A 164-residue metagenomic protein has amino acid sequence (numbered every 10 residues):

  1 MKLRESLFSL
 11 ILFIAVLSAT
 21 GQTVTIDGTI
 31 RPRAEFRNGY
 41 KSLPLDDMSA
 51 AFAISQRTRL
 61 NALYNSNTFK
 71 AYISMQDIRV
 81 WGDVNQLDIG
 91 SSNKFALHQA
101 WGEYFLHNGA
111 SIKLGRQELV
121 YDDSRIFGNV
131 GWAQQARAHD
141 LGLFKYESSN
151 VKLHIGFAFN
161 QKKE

Functional and structural regions predicted by a protein language model:
M1-F8: Bacterial N-terminal signal peptides that target proteins for export
K2, A133-Q134, K145: A general structural signal for short secondary-structure junctions and capping/turn motifs
F8-L10, R37-G39, D122: A periodicity- and composition-biased signal for non-globular, repetitive helical segments
I11-T20: Hydrophobic h-region of N-terminal signal peptides that target proteins for export in Gram-negative bacteria
A19-L119, H139-S148, K152-G156: Beta-barrel outer-membrane channel/assembly domains of diderm bacteria
V120-S124, Q161-E164: Short, well-ordered, mixed-charge alpha-helical segments that flank or form enzyme active sites
S124-F127, G156: A short secondary-structure junction signal
I126-L141: Asp-box/WD-like beta-propeller blade repeats and closely related beta-sheet repeat scaffolds
